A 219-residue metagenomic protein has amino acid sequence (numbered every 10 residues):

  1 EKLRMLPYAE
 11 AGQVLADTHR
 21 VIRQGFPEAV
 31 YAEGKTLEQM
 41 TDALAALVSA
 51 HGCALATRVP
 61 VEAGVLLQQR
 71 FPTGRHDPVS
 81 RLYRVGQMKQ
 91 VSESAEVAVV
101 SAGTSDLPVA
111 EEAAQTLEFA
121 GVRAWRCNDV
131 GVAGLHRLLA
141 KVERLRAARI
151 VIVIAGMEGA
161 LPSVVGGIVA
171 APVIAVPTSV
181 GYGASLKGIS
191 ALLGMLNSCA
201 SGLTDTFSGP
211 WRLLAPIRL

Functional and structural regions predicted by a protein language model:
E1-P60, Q68-R70: Long amphipathic alpha-helical segments
E38-M40, D106-E111, L135-H136, A155-V164 (+2 more regions): Short glycine/serine/threonine-rich phosphate/pyrophosphate-binding segments that cradle anionic phosphate groups
L47-S49, A56-S92: Glycine/small-residue-rich loop that forms an oxyanion/phosphate-binding "nest" at active or ligand-binding sites
L82-G86, R123-R144, I189-S190: Glycine-rich oxoanion-binding loops at beta->alpha junctions
E93-G134: Glycine-rich phosphate/diphosphate-binding loop of Rossmann-like nucleotide-binding domains
S101, T178-V180, A184-L219: C-terminal binding/interaction regions
A140-T178: Glycine-rich phosphate-binding loop
